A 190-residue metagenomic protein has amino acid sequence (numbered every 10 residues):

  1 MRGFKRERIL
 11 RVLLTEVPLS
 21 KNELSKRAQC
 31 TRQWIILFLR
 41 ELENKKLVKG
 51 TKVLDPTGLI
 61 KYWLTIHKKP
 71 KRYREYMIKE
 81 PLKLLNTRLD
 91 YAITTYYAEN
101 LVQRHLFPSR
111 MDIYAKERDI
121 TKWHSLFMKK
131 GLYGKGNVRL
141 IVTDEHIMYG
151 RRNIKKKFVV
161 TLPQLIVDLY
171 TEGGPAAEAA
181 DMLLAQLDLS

Functional and structural regions predicted by a protein language model:
M1-R6, S20, K52-P70: Short, cationic-aromatic polyanion-contact patches
R8-E16: Short amphipathic alpha-helical elements of helix-turn-helix/winged-helix folds
K21-E23, R40: Residues within the helices of the helix-turn-helix
E43-K52: A short, conserved structural fragment
K71-D144: Short gly/ser-rich loop at a beta-strand->alpha-helix junction or flexible surface loop bordering the NTP-binding
L126-S190: Hydrophobic alpha-helical interaction segments
